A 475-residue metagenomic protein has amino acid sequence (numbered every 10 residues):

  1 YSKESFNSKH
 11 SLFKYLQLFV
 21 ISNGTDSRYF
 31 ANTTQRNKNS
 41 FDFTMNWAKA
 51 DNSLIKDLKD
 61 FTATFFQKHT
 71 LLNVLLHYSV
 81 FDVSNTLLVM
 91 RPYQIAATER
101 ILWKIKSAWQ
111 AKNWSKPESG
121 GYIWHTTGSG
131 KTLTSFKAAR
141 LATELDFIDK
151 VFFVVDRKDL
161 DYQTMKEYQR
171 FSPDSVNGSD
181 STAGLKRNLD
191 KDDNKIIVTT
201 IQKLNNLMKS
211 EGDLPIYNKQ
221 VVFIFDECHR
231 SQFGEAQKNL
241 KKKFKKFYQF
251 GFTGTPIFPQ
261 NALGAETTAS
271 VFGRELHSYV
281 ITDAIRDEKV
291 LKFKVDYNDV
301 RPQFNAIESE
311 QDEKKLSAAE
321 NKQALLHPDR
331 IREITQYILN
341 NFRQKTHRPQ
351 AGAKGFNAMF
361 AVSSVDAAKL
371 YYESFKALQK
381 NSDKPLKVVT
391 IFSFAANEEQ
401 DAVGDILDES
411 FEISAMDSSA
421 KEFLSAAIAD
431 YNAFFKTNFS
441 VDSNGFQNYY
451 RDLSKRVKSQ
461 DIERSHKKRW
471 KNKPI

Functional and structural regions predicted by a protein language model:
Y1-K150, D159, Q163-D174, D192-K195 (+3 more regions): ATP-dependent helicase/translocase motor core
F13-Q17, F147-D149, N194, K219-Q220 (+6 more regions): Short glycine-/polar-rich loops that comprise or flank the Walker A/P-loop and associated switch/sensor motifs
A31-N32, Q202-G212, I216-S317, I475: Signature of the SF2 helicase/ATPase Hel1-core->accessory helical subdomain module
N113-S119, D190-D193, M208-V221, F244 (+4 more regions): Short basic/glycine-enriched coil/helix segment immediately N-terminal to the Walker B
W124-H125, D149-R157, K354-S364: Conserved RecA-like ASCE P-loop NTPase motor core of nucleic-acid helicases/translocases
K150-F152, M165, F171-K186, Q379-E398 (+1 more regions): Conserved RecA-like helicase motor-core motifs
V155-K158, G178-R187, I201-N206, S363-V365 (+2 more regions): Conserved helicase motor
Q323-P474: Conserved C-terminal RecA-like helicase domain
